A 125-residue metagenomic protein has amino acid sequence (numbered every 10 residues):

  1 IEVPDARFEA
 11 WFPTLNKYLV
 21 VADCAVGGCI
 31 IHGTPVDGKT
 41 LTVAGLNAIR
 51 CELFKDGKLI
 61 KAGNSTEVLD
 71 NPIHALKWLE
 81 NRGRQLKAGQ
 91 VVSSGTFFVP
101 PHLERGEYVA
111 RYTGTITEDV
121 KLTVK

Functional and structural regions predicted by a protein language model:
I1-K77, E104-R105, T117-K125: Catalytic-core "active-site belt" of small-molecule-metabolizing enzymes, emphasizing His/Asp/Glu-rich regions
K55-G57, S94, T113: Short strand-turn-strand beta-turns centered on an Asx-Gly dipeptide
F97-P101, T115-T117: Short, charged beta-turn/beta-strand-edge "cap" motif at the junction between a beta-strand and an adjacent loop
Y108-Y112: Short, aromatic- and glycine-rich surface loops/edge beta-strands on solvent-exposed regions
